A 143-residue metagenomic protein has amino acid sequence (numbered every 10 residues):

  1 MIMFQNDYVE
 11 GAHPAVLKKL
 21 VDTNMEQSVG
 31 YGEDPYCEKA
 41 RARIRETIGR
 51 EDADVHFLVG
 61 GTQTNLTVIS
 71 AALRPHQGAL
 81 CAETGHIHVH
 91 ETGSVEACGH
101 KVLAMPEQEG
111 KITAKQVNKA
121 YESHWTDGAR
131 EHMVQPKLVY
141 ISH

Functional and structural regions predicted by a protein language model:
Y8-A12: Short polar catalytic/cofactor-binding loops
H13-G61, E83-H88, S94: Conserved N-terminal alpha-helix of the aminotransferase class I/II PLP-enzyme fold
P14, T23, R41, D54-V55 (+5 more regions): Structured catalytic cores of enzymes that bind and process phosphorylated ligands/cofactors
T47-R50, A72, E96-A97, A129-V134: Solvent-exposed alpha-helices and their adjacent loops that cap or buttress functional pockets in soluble metabolic
D52-L73, L103-G110: Conserved core of the PLP fold type I
A71-V89: Conserved PLP-anchoring active-site segment centered on the Schiff-base-forming lysine
G99-H143: PLP-dependent aminotransferase-class I/II
